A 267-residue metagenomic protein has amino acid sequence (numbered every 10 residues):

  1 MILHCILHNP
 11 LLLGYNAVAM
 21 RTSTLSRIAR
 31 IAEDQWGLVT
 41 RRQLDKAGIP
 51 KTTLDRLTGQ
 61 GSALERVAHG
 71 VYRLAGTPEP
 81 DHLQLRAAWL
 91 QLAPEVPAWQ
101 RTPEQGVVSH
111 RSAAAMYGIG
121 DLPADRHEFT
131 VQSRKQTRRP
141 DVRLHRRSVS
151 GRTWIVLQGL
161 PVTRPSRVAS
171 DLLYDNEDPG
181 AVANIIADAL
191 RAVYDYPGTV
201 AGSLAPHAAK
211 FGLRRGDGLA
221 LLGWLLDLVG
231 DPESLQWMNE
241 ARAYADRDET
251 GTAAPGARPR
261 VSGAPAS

Functional and structural regions predicted by a protein language model:
I2-R27, E33-R164, D171-S267: Short gly/ser-rich loop at a beta-strand->alpha-helix junction or flexible surface loop bordering the NTP-binding
